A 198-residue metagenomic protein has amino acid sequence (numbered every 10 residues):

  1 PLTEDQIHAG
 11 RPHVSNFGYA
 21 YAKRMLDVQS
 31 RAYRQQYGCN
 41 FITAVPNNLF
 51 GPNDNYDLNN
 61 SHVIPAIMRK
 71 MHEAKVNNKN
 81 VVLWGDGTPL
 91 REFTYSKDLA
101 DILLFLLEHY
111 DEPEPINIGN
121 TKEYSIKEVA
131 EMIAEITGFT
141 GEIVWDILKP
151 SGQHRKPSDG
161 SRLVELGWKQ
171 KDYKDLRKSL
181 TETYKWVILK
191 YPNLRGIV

Functional and structural regions predicted by a protein language model:
P1-T43, N48-F50, D54-N59: Catalytic helix-loop patch of NAD(P)-dependent Rossmann-fold dehydrogenases
S30, K70, A130: Aromatic/hydrophobic pocket-lining residues that form π-stacking "cages" and hydrophobic walls in ligand
L49-G51, V63, L99: Conserved sequence/active-site signature of Rossmann-fold short-chain dehydrogenase/reductase
N59-V63, S125: Short acidic-hydrophobic sequence patches enriched in Asp/Glu that either
E73-V198: C-terminal substrate-binding subdomain of Rossmann-fold SDR/epimerase-dehydratase oxidoreductases
